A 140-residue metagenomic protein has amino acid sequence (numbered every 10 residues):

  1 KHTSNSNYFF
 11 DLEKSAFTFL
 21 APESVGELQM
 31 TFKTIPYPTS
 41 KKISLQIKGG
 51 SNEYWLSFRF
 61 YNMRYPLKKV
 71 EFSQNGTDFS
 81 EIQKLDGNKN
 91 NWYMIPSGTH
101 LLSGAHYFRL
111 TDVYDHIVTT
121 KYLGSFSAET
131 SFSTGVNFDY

Functional and structural regions predicted by a protein language model:
K1-Y140: Mature exported/compartmentalized surface modules and terminal targeting/interaction regions
